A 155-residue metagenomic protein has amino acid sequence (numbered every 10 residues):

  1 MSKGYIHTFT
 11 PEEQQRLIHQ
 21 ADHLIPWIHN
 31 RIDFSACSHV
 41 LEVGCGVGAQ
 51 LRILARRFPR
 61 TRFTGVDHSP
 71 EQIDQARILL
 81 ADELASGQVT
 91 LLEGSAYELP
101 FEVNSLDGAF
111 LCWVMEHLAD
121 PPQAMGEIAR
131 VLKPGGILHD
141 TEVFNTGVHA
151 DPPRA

Functional and structural regions predicted by a protein language model:
S2-D22: Class I SAM-dependent methyltransferase Rossmann-like catalytic core, especially the SAM/SAH-binding loop
H19-H39, I53: Conserved alpha-helix/loop element of class I SAM-dependent methyltransferases that forms part of the SAM/SAH-binding
H39-L41, V47-E98: Class I SAM-dependent methyltransferase SAM/SAH-binding core
Y97-G108: A short acidic, Gly/Pro-enriched loop at the edge of an enzyme's catalytic core that lines a small-molecule cofactor
D107-P121: A short SAM/SAH-binding and catalytic strip from SAM-dependent methyltransferases
P122-I137: A short glycine-rich, Lys/Arg-flanked "PGG" loop and its adjoining helix->strand segment in the class I
H139-A155: Conserved class I S-adenosyl-L-methionine
